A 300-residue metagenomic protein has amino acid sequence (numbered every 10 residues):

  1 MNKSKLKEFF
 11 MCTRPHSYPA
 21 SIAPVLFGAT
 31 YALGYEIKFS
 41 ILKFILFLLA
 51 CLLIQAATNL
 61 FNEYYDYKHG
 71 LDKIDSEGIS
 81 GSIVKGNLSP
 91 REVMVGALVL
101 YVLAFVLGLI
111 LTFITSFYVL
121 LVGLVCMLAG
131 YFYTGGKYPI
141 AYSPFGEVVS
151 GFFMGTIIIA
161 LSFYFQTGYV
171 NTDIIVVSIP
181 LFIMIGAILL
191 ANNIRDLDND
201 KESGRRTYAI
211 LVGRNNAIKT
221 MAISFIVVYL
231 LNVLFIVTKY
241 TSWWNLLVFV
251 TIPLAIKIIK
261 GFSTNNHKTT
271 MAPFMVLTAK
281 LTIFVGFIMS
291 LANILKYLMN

Functional and structural regions predicted by a protein language model:
M1-L42, L46, A50, K137-Y138 (+2 more regions): Topogenic membrane-insertion module of multi-pass membrane proteins
N2, G81-Y169: Intramembrane alpha-helical segments
P19-G28, V148-F163, I210-R214, M275-M289: Small-residue-rich segments of transmembrane alpha-helices in multi-pass membrane proteins, especially helix faces
F27, E36-N62, L121-L128, T172-A191: Membrane-embedded alpha-helical segments that form the functional core of polytopic membrane enzymes, especially those
L53-E77, A187-A209: Acidic (Asp/Glu-rich) catalytic motifs at the cytosolic membrane interface
D75-I114, Y208-T241, A279-I283, I288: Multi-pass membrane catalytic core of lipid/isoprenoid biosynthesis enzymes
S150-L197, I218: Functional transmembrane core segments of multi-pass inner-membrane proteins
L234-L298: Extended hydrophobic alpha-helices typical of membrane-associated regions
